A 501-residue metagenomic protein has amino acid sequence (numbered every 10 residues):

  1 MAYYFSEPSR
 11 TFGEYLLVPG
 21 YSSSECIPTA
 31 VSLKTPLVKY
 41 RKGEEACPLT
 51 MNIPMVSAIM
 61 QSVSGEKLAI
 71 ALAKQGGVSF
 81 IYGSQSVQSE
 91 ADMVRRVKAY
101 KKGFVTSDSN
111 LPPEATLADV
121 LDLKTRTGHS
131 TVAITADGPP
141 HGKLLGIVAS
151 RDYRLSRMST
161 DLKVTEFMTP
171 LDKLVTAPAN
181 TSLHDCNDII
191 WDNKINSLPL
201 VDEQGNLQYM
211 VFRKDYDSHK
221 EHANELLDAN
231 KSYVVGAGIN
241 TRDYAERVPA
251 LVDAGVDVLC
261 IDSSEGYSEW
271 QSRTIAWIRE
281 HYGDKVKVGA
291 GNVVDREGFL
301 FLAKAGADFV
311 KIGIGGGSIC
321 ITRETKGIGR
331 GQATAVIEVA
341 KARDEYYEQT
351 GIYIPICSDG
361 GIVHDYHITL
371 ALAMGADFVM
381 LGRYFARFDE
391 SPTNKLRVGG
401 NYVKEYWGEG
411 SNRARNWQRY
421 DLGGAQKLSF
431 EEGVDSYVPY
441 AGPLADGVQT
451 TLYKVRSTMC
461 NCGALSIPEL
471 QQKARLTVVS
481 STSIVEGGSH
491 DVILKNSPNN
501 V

Functional and structural regions predicted by a protein language model:
M1-S24, S109-P112, A177-P178, H184-D188 (+3 more regions): Alpha/beta catalytic cores of nucleotide-metabolism and tRNA/nucleoside-modifying enzymes
T29-M51, A58-M60, S89-H129, I134-D137 (+5 more regions): Bateman/CBS regulatory modules and CBS-like beta-alpha motifs in cytosolic regions of diverse proteins
E44-P48, A73, K98, L121-T125 (+8 more regions): Surface-exposed amphipathic alpha-helices with a cationic face
P48-S57, G103-D108, D228-A237, R279-V294 (+2 more regions): Short beta-strand/loop segments at the ligand-binding rim of alpha/beta enzyme cores
K67-I70, Y244-A254, V288, V294-I312 (+1 more regions): Catalytic cores of alpha/beta
K74-S89, V256-S268, D308-K326, I362-L396: Glycine-rich phosphate-binding active-site loops on the catalytic face of alpha/beta enzymes
F80-Q85, S109-L111, T131-T135, T176-A177 (+6 more regions): Catalytic beta/alpha-barrel core
Q85-R95, H141, S156-D161, N206-L226 (+5 more regions): Active-site-adjacent beta->alpha loops and helix N-cap segments on the catalytic face of soluble alpha/beta enzymes
